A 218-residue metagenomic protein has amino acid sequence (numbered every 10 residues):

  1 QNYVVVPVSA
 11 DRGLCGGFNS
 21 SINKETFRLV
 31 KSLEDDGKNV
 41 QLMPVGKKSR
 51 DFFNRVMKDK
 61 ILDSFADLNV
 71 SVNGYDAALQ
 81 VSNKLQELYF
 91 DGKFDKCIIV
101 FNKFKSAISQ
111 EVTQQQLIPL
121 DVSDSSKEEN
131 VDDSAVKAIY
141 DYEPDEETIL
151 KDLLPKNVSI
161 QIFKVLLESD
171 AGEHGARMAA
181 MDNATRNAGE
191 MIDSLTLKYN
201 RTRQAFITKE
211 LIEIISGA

Functional and structural regions predicted by a protein language model:
Q1-A218: C-terminal beta-strand-loop-alpha-helix "lid" module of Rossmann-like NAD(P)-dependent dehydrogenases
